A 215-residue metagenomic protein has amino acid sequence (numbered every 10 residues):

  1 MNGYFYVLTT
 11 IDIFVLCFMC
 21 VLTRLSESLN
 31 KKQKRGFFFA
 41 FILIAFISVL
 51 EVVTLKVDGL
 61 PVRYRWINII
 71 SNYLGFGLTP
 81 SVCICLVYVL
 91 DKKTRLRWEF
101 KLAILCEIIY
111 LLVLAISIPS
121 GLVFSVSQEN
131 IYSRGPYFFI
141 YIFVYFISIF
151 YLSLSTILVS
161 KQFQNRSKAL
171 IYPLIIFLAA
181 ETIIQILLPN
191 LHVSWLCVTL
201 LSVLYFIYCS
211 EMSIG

Functional and structural regions predicted by a protein language model:
N2-I13, Y110-S155, E181, Q185-L191: Extracellular-loop-to-transmembrane junctions of the mid-late helices
V7-Y88, A103-G121, I171-I186: Hydrophobic alpha-helical transmembrane segments of multi-pass membrane proteins
F18-T23, C85-V89, I142-F163: Alpha-helical transmembrane segments in multipass membrane proteins, preferentially the mid-helix core
R63-Y73, S127-F139, V193-T199: Non-cytosolic membrane-interface motifs at loop->transmembrane helix junctions
V89-R95: Transmembrane alpha-helical segments of multipass membrane enzymes and assembly factors that act on membrane-embedded
L96-F100, R166-S167: Membrane-helix interface segments
N130-F139, L154-I176: Membrane-helix boundary/juxtamembrane motif in polytopic membrane proteins
Q162-G215: Interfacial "cap-and-anchor" motif at the non-cytosolic start of specific transmembrane alpha-helices
